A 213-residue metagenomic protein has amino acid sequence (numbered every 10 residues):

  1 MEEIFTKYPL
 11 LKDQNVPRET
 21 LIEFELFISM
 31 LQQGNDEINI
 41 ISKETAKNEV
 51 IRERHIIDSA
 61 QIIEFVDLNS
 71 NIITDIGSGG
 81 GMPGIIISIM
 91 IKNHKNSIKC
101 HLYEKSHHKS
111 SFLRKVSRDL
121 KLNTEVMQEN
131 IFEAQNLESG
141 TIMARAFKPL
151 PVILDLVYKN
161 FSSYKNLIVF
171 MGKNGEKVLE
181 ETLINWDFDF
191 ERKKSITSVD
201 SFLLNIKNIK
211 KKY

Functional and structural regions predicted by a protein language model:
M1-L68, T74, H107-L122: Class I SAM-dependent transferase core
L31, I87, M171, I206: Residue-level signal for inorganic ion chemistry
A60-S139, M143: Conserved SAM/SAH cofactor-binding pocket of Class I
K99, N123-E125, N166, D187-E191: Conserved beta-strand segments of alpha/beta enzyme cores
K105, F170-N174: Short strand-turn motif at the edge of the Rossmann-like AdoMet-binding core
A146-F147: Short glycine-/small-residue-rich Rossmann-like dinucleotide-binding loops
L154-L167: A short glycine-rich, Lys/Arg-flanked "PGG" loop and its adjoining helix->strand segment in the class I
N174-Y213: Active-site capping/gating segments
